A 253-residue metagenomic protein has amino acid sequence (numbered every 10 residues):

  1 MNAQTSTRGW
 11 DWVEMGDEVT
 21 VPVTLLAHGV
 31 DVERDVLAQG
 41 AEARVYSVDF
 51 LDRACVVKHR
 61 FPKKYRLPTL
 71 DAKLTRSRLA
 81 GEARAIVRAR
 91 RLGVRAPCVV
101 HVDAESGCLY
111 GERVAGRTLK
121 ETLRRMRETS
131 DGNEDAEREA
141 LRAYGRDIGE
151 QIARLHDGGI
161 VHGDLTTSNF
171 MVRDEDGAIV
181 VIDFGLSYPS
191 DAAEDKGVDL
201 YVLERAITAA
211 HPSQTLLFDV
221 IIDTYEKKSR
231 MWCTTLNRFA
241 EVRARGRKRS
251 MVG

Functional and structural regions predicted by a protein language model:
N2-D35, R245-S250: Juxta-kinase regulatory segment immediately upstream of eukaryotic protein kinase catalytic domains
E33-A80: ATP-binding glycine-rich loop module of kinase domains
S47-L51, R113, R173-D174: Active-site beta-strand termini and strand-to-loop segments that position acidic
R76-R78, R90, V94-R146: Conserved structural core of kinase catalytic domains
A89, I148-L155: Conserved hydrophobic alpha-helix
D157-T167: Catalytic-loop of the protein kinase fold
D174, I179-G253: C-lobe/activation-segment region of protein kinase-like
